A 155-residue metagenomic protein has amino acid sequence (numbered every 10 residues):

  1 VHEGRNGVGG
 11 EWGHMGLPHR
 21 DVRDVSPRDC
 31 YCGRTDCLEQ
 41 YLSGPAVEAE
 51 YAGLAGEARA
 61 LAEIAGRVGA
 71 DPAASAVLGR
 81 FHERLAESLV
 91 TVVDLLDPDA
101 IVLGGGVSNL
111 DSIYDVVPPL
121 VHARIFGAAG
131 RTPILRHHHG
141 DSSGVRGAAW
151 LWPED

Functional and structural regions predicted by a protein language model:
V1-G7: Catalytic-core segment of enzymes that process non-peptidic bonds
G7-V22: A short, polar/charged loop-to-alpha-helix boundary motif
H19-D155: ATP-binding/phosphotransfer module of carbohydrate and carboxylate kinases, centering on a glycine-rich
